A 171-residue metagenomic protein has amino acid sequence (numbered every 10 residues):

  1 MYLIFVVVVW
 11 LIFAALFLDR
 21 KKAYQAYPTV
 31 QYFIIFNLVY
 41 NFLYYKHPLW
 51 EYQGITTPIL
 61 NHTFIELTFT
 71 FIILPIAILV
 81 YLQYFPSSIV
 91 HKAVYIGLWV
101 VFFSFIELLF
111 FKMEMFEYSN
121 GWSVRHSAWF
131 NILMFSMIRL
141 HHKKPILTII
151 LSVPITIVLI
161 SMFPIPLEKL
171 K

Functional and structural regions predicted by a protein language model:
M1-K171: Aromatic-rich, lipid-facing transmembrane alpha helices and their immediate juxtamembrane interface loops in integral
